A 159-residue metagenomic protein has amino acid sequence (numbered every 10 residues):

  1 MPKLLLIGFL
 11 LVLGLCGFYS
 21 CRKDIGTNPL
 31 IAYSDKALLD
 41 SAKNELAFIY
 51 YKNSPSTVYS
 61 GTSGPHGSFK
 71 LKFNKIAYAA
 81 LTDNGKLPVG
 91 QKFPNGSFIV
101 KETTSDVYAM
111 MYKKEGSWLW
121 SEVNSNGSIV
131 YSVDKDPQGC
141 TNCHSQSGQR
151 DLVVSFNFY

Functional and structural regions predicted by a protein language model:
M1-N28: Bacterial Sec-dependent N-terminal signal peptides
F9, F73-A77, S105: N-terminal low-complexity, intrinsically disordered patches enriched in charged
Y19-K36, K43-S68, N84-Y159: Sequence context surrounding c-type heme c attachment/ligation sites in exported
F69-G85: Short, structured beta-strand/loop micro-motifs enriched in basic residues and often containing a Trp
